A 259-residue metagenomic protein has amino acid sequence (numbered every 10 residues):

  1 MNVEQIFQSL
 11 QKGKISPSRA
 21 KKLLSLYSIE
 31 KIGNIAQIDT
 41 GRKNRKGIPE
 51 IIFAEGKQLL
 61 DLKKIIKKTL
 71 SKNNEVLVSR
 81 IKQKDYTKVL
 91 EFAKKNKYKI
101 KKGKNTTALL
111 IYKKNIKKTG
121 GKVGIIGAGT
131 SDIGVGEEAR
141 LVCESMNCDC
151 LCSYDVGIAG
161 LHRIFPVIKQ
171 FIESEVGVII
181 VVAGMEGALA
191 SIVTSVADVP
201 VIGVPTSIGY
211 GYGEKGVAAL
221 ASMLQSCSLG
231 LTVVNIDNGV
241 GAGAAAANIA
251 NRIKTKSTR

Functional and structural regions predicted by a protein language model:
M1-I100: Long amphipathic alpha-helical segments
L60-L62, D132-E137, L161-H162, A183-I192 (+2 more regions): Short glycine/serine/threonine-rich phosphate/pyrophosphate-binding segments that cradle anionic phosphate groups
K99-G103, V193-V217, L231: Short, acidic/small-residue loops that bind anionic groups at enzyme active sites
T106-A108, L151-I172, G216-A218, V234: Glycine-rich oxoanion-binding loops at beta->alpha junctions
T119-P166: Glycine-rich phosphate/diphosphate-binding loop of Rossmann-like nucleotide-binding domains
G127-S131, I168-F171, T206-I208, Y212-R259: C-terminal binding/interaction regions
V167-T206: Glycine-rich phosphate-binding loop
